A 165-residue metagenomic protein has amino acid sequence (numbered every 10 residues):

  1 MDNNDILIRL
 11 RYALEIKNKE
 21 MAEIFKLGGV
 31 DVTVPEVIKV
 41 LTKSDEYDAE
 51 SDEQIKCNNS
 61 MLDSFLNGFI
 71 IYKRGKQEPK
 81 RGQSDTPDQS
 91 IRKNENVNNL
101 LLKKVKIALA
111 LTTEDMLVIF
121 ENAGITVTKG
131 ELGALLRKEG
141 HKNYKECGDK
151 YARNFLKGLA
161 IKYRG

Functional and structural regions predicted by a protein language model:
M1-I8, I16-C57, D85-P87, I119 (+1 more regions): A cross-kingdom feature marking solvent-exposed beta-strand/loop segments within repeated, beta-rich binding/scaffold
M1-L14, N96-A108: Short, amphipathic alpha-helical "recognition" segments used to contact nucleic acids or chromatin
M21, V105, M116: Short alpha-helical "recognition helix" segments of helix-turn-helix
A49-Y72, N143-G165: Intrinsically disordered, low-complexity basic tails/linkers immediately adjacent to helix-turn-helix/homeobox/MYB/SANT
L62-N98: Intrinsic disorder/low-complexity detector
N99-V105, T113, E139-Y144: Flavin-dependent oxidoreductase catalytic cores
E114-F120, Y163: Terminal domain-initiation and capping elements
